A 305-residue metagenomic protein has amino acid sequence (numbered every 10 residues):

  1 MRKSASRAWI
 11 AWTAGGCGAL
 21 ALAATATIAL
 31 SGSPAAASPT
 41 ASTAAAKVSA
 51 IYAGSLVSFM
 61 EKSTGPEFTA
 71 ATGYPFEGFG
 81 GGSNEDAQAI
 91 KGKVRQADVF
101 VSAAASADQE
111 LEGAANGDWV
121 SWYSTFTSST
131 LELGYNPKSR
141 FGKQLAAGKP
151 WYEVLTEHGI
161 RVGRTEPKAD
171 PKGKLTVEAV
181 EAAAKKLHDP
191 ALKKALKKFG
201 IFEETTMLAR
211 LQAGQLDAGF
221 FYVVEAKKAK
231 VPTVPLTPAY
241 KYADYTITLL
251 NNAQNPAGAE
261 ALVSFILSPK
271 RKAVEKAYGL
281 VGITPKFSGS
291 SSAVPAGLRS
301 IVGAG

Functional and structural regions predicted by a protein language model:
M1-A37: Secretory targeting and sorting signals
W12-G15, W122, V154: Enriched - but not universal
A24-T27, G32-G73, N84-A87, K91 (+4 more regions): Exported/periplasmic ABC-transporter solute-binding proteins
F76: Hydrophobic anchor at the start of a short beta-strand that flanks the dinucleotide cofactor-binding loop
D98-V99: Periplasmic binding protein-like
G117-W119: Alpha-helical scaffolding within the catalytic cores of extracellular/periplasmic polymer-degrading hydrolases
